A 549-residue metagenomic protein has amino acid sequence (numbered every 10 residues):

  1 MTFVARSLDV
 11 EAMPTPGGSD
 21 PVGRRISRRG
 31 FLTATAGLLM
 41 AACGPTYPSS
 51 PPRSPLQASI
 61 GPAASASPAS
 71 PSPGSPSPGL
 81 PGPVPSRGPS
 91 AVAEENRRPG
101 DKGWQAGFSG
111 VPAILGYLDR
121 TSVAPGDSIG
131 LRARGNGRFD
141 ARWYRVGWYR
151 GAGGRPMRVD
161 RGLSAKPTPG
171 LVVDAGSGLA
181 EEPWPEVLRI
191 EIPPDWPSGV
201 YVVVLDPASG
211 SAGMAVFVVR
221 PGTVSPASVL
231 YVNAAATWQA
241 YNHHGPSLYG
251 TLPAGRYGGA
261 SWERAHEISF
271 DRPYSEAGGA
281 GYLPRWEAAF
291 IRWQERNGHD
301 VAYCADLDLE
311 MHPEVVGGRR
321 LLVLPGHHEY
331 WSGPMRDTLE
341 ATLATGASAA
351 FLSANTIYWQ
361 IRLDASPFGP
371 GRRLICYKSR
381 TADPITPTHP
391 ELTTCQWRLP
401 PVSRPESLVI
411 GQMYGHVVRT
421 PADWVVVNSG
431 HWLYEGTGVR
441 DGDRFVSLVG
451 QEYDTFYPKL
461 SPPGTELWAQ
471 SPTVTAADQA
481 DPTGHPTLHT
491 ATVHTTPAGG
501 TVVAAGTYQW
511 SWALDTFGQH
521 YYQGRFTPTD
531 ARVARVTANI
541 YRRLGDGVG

Functional and structural regions predicted by a protein language model:
M1-I26, A34-C43: N-terminal secretory signal peptides
A41-A66: C-terminal region of N-terminal signal peptides and the immediate post-cleavage residues of exported proteins
R97-P112: Proline/serine/threonine-rich low-complexity linkers at boundaries of modular beta-sandwich domains
R120-S128, R134-P185, V229-Y231: Contiguous segments within soluble domain cores/interaction surfaces
R138-R150, G154-L163, S209-V315: Aromatic-Pro/Gly-enriched surface loop or interdomain linker that acts as a lid/target-recognition segment
P167-E182, R189-E191, D195-P197, G279-A365 (+1 more regions): Helical hinge/lid and interdomain linker segments adjacent to catalytic or ligand-binding clefts that mediate domain
L179-V224: Extended acidic/polar, glycine-enriched regions that form or flank non-catalytic beta-rich accessory modules
R372-I375, S379-T516, Y521: Glycine-rich, aromatic-lined ligand/substrate-binding cores of catalytic and carbohydrate-binding domains
